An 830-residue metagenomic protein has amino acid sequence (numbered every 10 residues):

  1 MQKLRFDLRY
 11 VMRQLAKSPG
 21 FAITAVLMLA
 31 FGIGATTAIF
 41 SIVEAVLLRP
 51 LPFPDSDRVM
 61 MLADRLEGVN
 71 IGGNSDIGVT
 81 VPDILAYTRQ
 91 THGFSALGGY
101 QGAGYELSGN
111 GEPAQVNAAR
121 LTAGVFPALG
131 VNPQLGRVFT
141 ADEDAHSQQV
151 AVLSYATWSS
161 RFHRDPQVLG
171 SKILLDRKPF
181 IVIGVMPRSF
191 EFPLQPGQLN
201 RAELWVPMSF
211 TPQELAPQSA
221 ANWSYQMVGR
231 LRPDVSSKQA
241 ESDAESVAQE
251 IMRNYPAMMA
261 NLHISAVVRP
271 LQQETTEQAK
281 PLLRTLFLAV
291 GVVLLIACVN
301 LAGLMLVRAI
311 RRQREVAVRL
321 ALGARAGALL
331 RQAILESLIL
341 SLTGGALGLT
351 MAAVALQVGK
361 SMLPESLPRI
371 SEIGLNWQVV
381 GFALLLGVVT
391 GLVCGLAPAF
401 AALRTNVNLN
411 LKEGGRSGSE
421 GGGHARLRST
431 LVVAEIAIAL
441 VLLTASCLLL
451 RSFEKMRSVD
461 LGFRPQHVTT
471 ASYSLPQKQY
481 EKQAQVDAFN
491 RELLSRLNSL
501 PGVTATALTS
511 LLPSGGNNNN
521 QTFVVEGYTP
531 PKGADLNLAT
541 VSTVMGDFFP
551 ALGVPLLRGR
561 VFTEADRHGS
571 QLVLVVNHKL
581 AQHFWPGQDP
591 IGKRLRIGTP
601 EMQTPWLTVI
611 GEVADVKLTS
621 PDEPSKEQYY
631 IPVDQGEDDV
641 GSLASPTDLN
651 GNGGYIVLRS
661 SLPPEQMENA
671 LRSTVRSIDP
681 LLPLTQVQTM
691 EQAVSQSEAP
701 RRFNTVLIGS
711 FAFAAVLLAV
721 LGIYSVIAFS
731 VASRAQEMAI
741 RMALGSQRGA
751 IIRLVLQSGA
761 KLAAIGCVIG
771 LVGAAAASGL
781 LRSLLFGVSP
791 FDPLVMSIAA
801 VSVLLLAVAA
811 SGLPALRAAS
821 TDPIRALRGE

Functional and structural regions predicted by a protein language model:
M1-A22, L271-T276, L304-R331, L335 (+3 more regions): Alpha-helical transmembrane segments of integral membrane proteins
M1-F21, F53-S56, E112-P113, D144-H146 (+11 more regions): Membrane-helix entry/capping segments
S18-V46, P50, I296-V299, S341-G345 (+4 more regions): Short, strongly hydrophobic transmembrane alpha-helices
I39-E67, T91-G93, N132, Q198-L199 (+7 more regions): Membrane-proximal juxtamembrane linkers immediately C-terminal to transmembrane helices
I39-I42, A302, L338-N410, R451 (+1 more regions): Small-residue-rich transmembrane alpha-helices
L51-G104, W223-Q226, D460-T522: Membrane-proximal extracellular/periplasmic loop immediately following the first transmembrane helix
G104, N117-F139, Q149-R284, Q357 (+3 more regions): Mid-to-C-terminal secondary-structure elements that act as membrane-proximal/extracytoplasmic interface segments
A297-S341, G722-A763, C767, L780 (+2 more regions): Interfacial "coupling" helices/loops that link adjacent transmembrane helices in transporter permeases
